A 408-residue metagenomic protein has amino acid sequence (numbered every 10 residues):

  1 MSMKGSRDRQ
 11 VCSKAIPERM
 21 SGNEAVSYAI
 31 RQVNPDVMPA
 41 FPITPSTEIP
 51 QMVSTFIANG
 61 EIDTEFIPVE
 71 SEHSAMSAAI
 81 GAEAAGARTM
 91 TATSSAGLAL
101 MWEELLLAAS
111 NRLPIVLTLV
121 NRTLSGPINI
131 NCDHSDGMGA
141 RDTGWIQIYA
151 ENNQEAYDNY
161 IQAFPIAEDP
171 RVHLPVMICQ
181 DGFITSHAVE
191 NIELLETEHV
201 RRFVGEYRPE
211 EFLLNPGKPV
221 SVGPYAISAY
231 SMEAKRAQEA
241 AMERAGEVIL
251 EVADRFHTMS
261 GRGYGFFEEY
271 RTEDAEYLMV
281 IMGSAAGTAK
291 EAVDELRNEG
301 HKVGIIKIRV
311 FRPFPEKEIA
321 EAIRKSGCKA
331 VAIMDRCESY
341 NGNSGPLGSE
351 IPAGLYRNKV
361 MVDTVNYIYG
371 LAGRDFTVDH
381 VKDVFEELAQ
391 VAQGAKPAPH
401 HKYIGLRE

Functional and structural regions predicted by a protein language model:
M1-G139, G144-W145, I161: Thiamine diphosphate
S21-V26, D254-Y277, K290: Glycine-/acidic-rich phosphate or pyrophosphate-binding loops and their flanking alpha/beta elements
S54-N59, E251, E291-I305, R357: Short helix-loop-beta junction
N131-P175, C179-G182, V360-R374: Conserved thiamine diphosphate
P175-E268: Conformationally flexible catalytic loops at phosphate/diphosphate-handling active centers
F266, E273-H301, F314-E321: Redox- and metal-dependent alpha/beta enzyme cores, enriched for Fe-S-associated oxidoreductases and cofactor-handling
L278, I306-G345, S349, A353: Glycine-rich, anion-gripping cofactor-binding loops and their flanking helix/strand elements in enzyme active sites
D335-E408: Peripheral docking tails and interdomain loops at the edges of cofactor- or intermediate-handling domains
